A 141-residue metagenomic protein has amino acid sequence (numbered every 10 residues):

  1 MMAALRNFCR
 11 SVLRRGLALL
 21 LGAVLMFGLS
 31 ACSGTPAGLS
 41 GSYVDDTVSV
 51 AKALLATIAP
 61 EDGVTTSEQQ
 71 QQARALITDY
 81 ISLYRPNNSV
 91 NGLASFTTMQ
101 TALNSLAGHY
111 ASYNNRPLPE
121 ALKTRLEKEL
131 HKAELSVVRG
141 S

Functional and structural regions predicted by a protein language model:
A4-L20: Bacterial N-terminal signal peptides that target proteins for export
L21-M26: Hydrophobic helical h-region of N-terminal Sec-dependent signal peptides in bacterial secretory/periplasmic proteins
F27-A31: C-terminal motif of bacterial Sec signal peptides marking the signal peptidase cleavage site
C32-Q71: Immediate post-signal-peptide N-terminus of mature secreted/exported proteins
G41, S67-R74, L93-T101, E120-H131: Short, charged, amphipathic alpha-helical segments
V50-A53, P60, A111-S141: C-terminal amphipathic alpha-helix
V64-N88: N-terminal, post-signal-peptide region of Sec/Tat-exported proteins
R85-P117: Long, amphipathic, charge-rich alpha-helical segments that form helical bundles/coiled-coils
